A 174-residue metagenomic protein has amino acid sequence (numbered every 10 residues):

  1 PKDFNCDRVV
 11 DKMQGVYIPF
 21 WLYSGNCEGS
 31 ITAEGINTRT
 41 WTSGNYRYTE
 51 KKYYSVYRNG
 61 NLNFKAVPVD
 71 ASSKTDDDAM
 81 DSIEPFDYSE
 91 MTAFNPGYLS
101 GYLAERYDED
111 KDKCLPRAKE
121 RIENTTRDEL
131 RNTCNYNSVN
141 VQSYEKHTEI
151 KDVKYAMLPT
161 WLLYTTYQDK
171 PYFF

Functional and structural regions predicted by a protein language model:
K2-P171: Charged, low-complexity helical/coil segments in non-catalytic cytosolic or luminal regions
